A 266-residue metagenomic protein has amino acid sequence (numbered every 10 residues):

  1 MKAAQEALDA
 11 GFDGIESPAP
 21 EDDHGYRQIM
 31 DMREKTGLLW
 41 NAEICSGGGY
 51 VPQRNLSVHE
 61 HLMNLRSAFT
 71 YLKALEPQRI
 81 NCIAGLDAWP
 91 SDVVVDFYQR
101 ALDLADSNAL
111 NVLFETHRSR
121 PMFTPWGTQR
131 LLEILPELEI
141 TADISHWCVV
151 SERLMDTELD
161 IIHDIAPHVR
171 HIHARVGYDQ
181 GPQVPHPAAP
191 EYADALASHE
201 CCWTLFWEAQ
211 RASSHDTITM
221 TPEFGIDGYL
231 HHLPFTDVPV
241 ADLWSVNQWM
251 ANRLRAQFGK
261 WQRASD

Functional and structural regions predicted by a protein language model:
M1-A4, Y26-D31, S91-R100, R120-P136 (+1 more regions): Distinct, well-ordered alpha-helical segments
A7, I15, R33, L72 (+4 more regions): Conserved, mostly hydrophobic/aromatic
D13, S17-V93, D216: Structural motif corresponding to the early beta-alpha repeats
G14-E16, G37-N41, P77-N81, A109-L113 (+3 more regions): Structural preference for beta-strand elements that scaffold enzyme active sites
P18-P20, C45-G48, G85-D87, H117-S119 (+3 more regions): Active-site beta-loop-alpha junctions enriched in small/polar residues
I29-G49, D96-A109, I134-L135, A197-E208: Alpha-helix-loop-beta-strand connector modules within alpha/beta enzyme cores
R54-E139, S245: Active-site acidic/histidine proton-transfer and metal-coordination neighborhood in alpha/beta enzyme cores
I134-L138, V149-D266: Histidine-acidic metal/acid-base catalytic patches
